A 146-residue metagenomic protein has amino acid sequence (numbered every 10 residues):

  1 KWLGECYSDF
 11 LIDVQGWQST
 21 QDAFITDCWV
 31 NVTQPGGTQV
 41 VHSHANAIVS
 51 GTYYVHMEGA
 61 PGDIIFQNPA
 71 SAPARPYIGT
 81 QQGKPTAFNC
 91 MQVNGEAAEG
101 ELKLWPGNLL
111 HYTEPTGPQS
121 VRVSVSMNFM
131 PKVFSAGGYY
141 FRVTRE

Functional and structural regions predicted by a protein language model:
K1-F10, A136-E146: N-terminal leader/capping segments at the start of a protein or of a new domain
K1-G37, V41-S43: Signature of the catalytic double-stranded beta-helix
T26, A47-V49, A60, V121 (+1 more regions): Residues that flank catalytic or metal-binding motifs in active/ligand-binding sites
T33-L104, F134-V143: Catalytic core of non-heme Fe(II) oxygenases with the double-stranded beta-helix
Q39-H42, H111-P118: Short beta-strand His + acidic residue motifs that chelate non-heme Fe in jelly-roll/DSBH and cupin folds
G51-Y53, Q119-S135: A short hydrophobic beta-strand segment most commonly corresponding to one strand of the jelly-roll/cupin
M91, P118-Q119: A hydrophobic alpha-helix/topogenic segment detector that preferentially activates on transmembrane helices
